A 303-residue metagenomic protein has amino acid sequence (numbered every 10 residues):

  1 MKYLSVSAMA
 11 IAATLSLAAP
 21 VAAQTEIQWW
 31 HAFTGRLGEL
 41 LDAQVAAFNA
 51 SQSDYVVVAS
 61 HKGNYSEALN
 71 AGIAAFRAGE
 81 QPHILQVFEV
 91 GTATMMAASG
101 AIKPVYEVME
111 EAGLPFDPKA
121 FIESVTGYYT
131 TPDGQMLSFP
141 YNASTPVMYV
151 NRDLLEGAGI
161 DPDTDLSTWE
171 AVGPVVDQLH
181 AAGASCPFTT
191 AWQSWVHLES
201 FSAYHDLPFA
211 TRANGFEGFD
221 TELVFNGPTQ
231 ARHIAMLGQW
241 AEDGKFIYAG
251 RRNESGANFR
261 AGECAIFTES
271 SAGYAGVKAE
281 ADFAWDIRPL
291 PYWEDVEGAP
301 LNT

Functional and structural regions predicted by a protein language model:
Q24-G35, Y55-S60, I84, L137: Short, well-ordered beta-strand elements
E26-A43, K62-Y65, S144: Extracytoplasmic "Venus flytrap"
A47, S51-F121, G157-G159, N258 (+3 more regions): Extracytoplasmic "Venus flytrap"/periplasmic binding protein-like
A50-S51, A78, L154, A158 (+4 more regions): Extracytoplasmic/periplasmic substrate-recognition and gating elements
F88-V147, G173, E199-A203, D286-R288 (+1 more regions): Hinge/lid segment of periplasmic solute-binding proteins
Y106-F121, D165, L207-R232, E280 (+1 more regions): Short, solvent-exposed loop/beta-turn-alpha elements that line the ligand-binding surface or hinge of extracytoplasmic
P132-Y141, P146, E170-E222, C264: Extracytoplasmic/periplasmic solute-binding protein
G173-L179, F216-A249: Glycine-centered hinge/linker elements that transmit conformational signals in sensory and ligand-binding systems
